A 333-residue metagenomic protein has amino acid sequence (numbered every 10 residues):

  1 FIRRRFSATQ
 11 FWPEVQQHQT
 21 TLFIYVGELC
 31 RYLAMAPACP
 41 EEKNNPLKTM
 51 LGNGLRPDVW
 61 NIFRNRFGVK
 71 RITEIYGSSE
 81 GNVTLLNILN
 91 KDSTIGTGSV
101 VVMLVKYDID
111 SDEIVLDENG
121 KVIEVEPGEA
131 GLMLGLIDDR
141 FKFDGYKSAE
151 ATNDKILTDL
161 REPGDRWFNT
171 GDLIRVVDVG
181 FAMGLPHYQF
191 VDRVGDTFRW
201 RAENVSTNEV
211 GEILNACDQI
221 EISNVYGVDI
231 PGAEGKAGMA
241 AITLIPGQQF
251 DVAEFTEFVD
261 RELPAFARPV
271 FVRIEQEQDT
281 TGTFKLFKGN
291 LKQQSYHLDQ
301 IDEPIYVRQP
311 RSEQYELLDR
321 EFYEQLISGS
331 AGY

Functional and structural regions predicted by a protein language model:
F1, T9, C30-R31, N153 (+2 more regions): Nucleotide phosphate-binding site architecture
I2-F143, D159-L160, G232, P246: Conserved adenylate-forming
R4, H18, P37, F67 (+4 more regions): Structural motif
V15, Q19, D172, K288: Active-site-proximal glycine-rich helix-loop-beta segment
F23, G77, I137, F141-A267 (+1 more regions): AMP-binding/adenylate-forming catalytic core of the ANL superfamily
R71, M103, I222, V270-F271: Conserved beta-strand segments of alpha/beta enzyme cores
V105-Y107, L116, V176-V177, A182 (+2 more regions): Hydrophobic alpha-helical segments, especially N-terminal targeting/anchoring helices
N224-P231, M239-T243, F255-Y333: Conserved C-terminal "lid"/linker of ANL adenylate-forming enzymes
